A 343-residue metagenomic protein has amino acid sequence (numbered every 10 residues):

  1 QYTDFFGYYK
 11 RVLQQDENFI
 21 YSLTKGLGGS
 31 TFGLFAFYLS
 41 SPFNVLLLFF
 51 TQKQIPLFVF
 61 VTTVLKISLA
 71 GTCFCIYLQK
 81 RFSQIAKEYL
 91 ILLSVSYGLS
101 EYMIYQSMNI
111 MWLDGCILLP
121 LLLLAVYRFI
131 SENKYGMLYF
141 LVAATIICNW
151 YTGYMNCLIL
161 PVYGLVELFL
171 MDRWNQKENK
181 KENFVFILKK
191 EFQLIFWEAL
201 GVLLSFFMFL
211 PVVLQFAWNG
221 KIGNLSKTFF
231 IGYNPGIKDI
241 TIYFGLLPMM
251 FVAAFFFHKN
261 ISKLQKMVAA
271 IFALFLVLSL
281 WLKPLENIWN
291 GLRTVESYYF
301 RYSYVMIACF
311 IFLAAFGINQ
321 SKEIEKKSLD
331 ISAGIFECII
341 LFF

Functional and structural regions predicted by a protein language model:
Q1-F74, V95-I117, M155, F216-G220 (+3 more regions): Membrane-interface coil-to-helix junctions
Q1-R11, P42, F186-Y304, F343: Periplasmic/ER-lumenal interhelical loops and adjacent helix-loop junctions in multi-pass membrane proteins
T51-F58, T62, I85-L93, M137 (+1 more regions): Membrane-interface starts of transmembrane alpha-helices
V61-L69, L113-L121, C157-P161, F244-P248 (+1 more regions): Membrane-embedded alpha-helical segments of multi-pass membrane proteins, especially the transmembrane helices
I67-K80, K87-I130, K134-M171, Q193-V213 (+2 more regions): Membrane-embedded helix bundles of polyisoprenyl
L78-F82, A125-S131, G164-Q176, F251-K263 (+2 more regions): Structural signal for the C-terminal ends of transmembrane alpha-helices and the immediately following loop
T152, I271-L278, R293-F343: Contiguous transmembrane helix-bundle modules in multi-pass membrane proteins
L170-E191, K322-I335: Membrane-interfacial, low-structure loops and terminal tails that flank and connect transmembrane helices in multi-pass
